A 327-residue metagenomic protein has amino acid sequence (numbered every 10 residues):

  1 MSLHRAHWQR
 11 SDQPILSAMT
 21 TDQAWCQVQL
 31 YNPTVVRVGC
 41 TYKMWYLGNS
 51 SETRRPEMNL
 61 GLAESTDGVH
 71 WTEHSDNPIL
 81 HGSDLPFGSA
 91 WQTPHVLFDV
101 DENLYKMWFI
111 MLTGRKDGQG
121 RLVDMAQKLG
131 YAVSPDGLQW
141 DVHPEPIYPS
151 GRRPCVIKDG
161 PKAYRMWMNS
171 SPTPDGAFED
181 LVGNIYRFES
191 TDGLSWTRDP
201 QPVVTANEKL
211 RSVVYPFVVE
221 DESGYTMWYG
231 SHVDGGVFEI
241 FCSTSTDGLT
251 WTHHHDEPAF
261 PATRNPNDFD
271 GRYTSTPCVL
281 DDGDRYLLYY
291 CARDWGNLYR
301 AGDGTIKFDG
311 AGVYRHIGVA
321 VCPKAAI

Functional and structural regions predicted by a protein language model:
M1-I327: Carbohydrate-active catalytic/glycan-binding domains of CAZyme proteins, especially the secreted or lumenal ectodomains
